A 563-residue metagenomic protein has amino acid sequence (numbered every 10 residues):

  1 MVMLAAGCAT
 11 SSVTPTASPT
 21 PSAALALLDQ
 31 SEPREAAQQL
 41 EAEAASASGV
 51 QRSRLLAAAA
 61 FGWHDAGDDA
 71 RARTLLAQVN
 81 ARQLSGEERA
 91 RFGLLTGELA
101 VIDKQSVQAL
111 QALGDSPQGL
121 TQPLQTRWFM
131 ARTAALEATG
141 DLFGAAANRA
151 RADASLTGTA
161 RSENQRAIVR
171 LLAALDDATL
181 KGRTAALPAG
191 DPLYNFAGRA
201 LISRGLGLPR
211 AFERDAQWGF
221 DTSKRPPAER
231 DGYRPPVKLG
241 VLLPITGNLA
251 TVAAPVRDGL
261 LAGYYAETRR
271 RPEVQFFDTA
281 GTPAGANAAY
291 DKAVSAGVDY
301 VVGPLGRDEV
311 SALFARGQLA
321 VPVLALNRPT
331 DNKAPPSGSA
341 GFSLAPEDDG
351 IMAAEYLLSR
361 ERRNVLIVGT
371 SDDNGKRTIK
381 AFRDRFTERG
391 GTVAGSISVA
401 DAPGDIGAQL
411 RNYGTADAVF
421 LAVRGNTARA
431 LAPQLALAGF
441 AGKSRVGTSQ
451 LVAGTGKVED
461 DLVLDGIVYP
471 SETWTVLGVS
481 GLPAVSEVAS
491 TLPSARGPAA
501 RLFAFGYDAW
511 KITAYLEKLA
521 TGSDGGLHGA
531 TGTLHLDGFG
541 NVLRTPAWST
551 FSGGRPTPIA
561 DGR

Functional and structural regions predicted by a protein language model:
L4-A24: Bacterial Sec signal peptide processing site at the extreme N-terminus
A17-S223: Alpha-helical protein-protein interaction scaffolds
T251-P255, A266, R270-D331: Beta-alpha junction/loop-to-helix N-cap segments that form part of ligand/metal-binding clefts
A293-G306, V323-L326, N364-G369, G414-A428 (+1 more regions): Periplasmic-binding protein-like
D331-E355, D461-T473: Short beta-strand elements at the ligand-binding edges of bilobed clamshell
S339-S398: An alpha-beta-alpha
L344, A416, A432-Y507: Extracellular/periplasmic periplasmic-binding protein-like sensory domains
V485-A560: Segments of small-molecule ligand-sensing domains
